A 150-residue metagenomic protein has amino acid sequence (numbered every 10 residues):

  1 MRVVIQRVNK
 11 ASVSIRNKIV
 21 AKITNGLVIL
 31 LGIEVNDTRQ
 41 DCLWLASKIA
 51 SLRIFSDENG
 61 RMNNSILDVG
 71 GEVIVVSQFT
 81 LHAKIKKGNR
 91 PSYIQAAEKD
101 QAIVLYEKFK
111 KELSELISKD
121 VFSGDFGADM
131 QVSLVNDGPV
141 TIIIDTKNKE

Functional and structural regions predicted by a protein language model:
Q6, G32, S77, S133 (+1 more regions): Short beta-strand segments
N9, V73, Q78-L81: Short glycine-enriched loops at secondary-structure junctions
I19-G70, T80-K111, L116: Compact, glycine-rich, soluble single-domain proteins
L45, V76, V140: Residue-level signal for inorganic ion chemistry
E58-V73, F122-L134: Glycine/charge-rich, flexible interdomain linkers and switch-proximal surface loops that mediate coupling
Y93-E150: Positively charged, low-complexity, intrinsically disordered RNA-binding extensions
